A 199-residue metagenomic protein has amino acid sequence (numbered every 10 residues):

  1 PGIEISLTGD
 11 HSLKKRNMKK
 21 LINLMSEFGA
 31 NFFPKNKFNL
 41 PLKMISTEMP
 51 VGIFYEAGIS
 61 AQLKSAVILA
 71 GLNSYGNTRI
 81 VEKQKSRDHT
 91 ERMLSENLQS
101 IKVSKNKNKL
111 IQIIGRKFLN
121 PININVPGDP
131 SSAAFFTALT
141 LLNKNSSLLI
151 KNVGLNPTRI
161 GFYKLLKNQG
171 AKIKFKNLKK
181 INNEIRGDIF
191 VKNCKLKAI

Functional and structural regions predicted by a protein language model:
P1-I199: Structural preference for solvent-exposed beta-strand-turn elements and adjacent flexible terminal/loop segments within
